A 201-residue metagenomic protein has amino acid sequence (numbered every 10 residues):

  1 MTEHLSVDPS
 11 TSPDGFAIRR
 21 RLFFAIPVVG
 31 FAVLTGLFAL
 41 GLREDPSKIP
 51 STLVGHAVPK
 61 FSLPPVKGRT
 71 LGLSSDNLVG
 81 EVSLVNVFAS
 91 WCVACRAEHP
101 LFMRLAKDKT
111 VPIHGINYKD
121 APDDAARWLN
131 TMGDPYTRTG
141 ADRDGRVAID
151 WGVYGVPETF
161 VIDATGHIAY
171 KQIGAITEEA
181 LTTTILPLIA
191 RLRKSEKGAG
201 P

Functional and structural regions predicted by a protein language model:
M1-P64, P201: N-terminal targeting signals for export/organelle localization
R20-F24, R96-A97, V153, T184: Hydrophobic alpha-helical transmembrane segments of integral membrane proteins, especially lipid-exposed positions
L42-D45, P64-T70, T139-D142: Short gly/ser/thr-rich secondary-structure transition/capping motifs
F61-L84: A short beta-strand-turn-helix
E81-S83, F88-W91, G155: Short pre-active-site segment immediately N-terminal to redox-active cysteine/selenocysteine motifs in thiol-based
L84-N86, G115, V161: Hydrophobic beta-strand core positions in alpha/beta domains
R96-G133, R143-I149, P201: Structural microenvironment flanking redox-active thiols in thiol-disulfide oxidoreductases
N130-P135, D142-P201: Thiol/disulfide oxidoreductase modules built on the thioredoxin-like
